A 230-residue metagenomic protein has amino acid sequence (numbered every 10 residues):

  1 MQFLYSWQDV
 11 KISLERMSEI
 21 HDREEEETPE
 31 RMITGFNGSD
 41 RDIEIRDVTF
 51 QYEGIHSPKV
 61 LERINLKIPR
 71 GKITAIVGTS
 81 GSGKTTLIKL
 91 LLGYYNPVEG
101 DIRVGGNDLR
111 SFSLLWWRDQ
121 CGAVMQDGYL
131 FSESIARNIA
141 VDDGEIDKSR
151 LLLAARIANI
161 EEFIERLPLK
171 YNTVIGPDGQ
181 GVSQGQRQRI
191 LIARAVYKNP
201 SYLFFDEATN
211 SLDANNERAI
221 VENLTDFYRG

Functional and structural regions predicted by a protein language model:
M1-I20: Cytosolic ends of transmembrane helices, especially the final helix of ABC transmembrane type-1 domains
F3-L4, I33-G35: Generic detector of contiguous secondary-structure segments
W7, E24-E27, F227: Signal-transduction coiled-coil helices of two-component systems
K11, T28-M32, R189: Intrinsic structural disorder/low-complexity segments
E19, E26, A140: Conserved E/DxxT/N motif and adjacent residues on the DHp alpha2 helix of HisKA-family sensor histidine kinases
R23-E24, Y95: Two-component histidine kinase transmitter core
E26-P29, V104-G106: Short gly/ser/thr-rich secondary-structure transition/capping motifs
T34-G230: ABC-type nucleotide-binding domain
